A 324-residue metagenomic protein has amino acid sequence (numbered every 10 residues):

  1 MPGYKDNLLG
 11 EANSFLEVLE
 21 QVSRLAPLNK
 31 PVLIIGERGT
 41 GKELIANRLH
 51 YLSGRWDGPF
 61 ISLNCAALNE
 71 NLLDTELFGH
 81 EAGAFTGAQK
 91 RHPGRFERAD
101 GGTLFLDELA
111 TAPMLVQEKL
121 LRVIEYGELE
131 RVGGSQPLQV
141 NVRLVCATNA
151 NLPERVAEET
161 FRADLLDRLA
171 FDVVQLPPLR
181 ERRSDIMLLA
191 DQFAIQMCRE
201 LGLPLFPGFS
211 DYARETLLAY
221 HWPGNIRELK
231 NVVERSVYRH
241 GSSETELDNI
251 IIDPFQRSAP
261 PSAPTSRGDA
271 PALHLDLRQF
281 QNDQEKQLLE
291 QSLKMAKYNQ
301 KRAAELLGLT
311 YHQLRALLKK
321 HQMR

Functional and structural regions predicted by a protein language model:
M1-L16, R24-P27, P31, S53-G58 (+3 more regions): Nucleotide-binding/hydrolysis machinery
N7, E20-T86, E97-P113, P178-R183 (+1 more regions): Conserved post-Walker A coupling segment in P-loop NTPases
V18, T40, L63, L77 (+12 more regions): Conserved RecA-like P-loop NTPase ATPase core
A26, A46, A99, C146-A147 (+3 more regions): Small-residue (primarily alanine) positions within well-ordered alpha-helices, especially packing/interaction faces
V32-L33, G41, N47, N231 (+2 more regions): Bacterial C-terminal helix-turn-helix
I61, R91-G101, F105, P113-K119 (+2 more regions): AAA+/SF3 P-loop NTPase mechanochemical coupling elements
G83-K90, Y126-R131, A270-P271: Short gly/ser/thr-rich secondary-structure transition/capping motifs
